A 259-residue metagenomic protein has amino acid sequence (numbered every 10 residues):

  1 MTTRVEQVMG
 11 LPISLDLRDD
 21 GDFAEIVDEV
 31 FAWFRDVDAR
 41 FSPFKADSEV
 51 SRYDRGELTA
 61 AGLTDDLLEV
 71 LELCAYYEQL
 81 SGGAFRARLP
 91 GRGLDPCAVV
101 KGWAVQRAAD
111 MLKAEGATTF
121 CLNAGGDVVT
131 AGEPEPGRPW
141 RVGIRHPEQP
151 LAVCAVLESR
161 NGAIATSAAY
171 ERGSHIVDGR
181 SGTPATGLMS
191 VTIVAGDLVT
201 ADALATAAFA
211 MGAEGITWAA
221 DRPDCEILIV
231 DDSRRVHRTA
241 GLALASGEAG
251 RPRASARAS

Functional and structural regions predicted by a protein language model:
M1-S259: Mature catalytic core of soluble alpha/beta enzymes
